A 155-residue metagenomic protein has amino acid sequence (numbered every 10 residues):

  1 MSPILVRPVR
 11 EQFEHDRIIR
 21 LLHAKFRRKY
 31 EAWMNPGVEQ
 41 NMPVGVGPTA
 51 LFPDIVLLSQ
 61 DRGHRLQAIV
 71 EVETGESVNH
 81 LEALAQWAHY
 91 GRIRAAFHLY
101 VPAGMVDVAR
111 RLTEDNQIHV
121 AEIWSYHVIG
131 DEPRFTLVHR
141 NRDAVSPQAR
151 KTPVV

Functional and structural regions predicted by a protein language model:
M1-E14, R20-A68, H139: Active-site metal-binding core of divalent-cation-utilizing nuclease and nuclease-like domains
P8-E11, S59, N79, H119 (+1 more regions): Serine/threonine-rich low-complexity intrinsically disordered regions
A32, P36-E39, A96, A103 (+2 more regions): A generic structural signal for solvent-exposed, polar alpha-helical segments
P43-A50, H80, R94-F97, D115 (+3 more regions): Short alpha-helical interface elements
H64-L81, R134-S146: Hydrophobic transmembrane alpha-helix bundles
R65-Q67, T74-I123: Catalytic cores of nucleic-acid endonucleases
G104-V155: Domain-level recognition of nuclease-like catalytic cores that cleave nucleotide substrates
